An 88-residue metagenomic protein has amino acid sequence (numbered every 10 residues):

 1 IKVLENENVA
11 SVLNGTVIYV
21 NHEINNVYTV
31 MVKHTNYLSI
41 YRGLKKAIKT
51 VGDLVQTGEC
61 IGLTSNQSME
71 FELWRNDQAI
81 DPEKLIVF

Functional and structural regions predicted by a protein language model:
I1-V12: Extracytoplasmic/periplasmic cell wall- or extracellular glycan-interacting regions that localize and scaffold envelope
E5, N21-I24, K45-I48, S65 (+1 more regions): A generic structural motif
N6, H22-E23, T35-Y37, N76-Q78 (+1 more regions): Solvent-exposed coil/turn segments that connect beta secondary-structure elements in extracytoplasmic/periplasmic
E7, S39, A47, M69 (+1 more regions): Glycine-centered loop/turn positions within well-structured domains that cap or flank conserved ligand/cofactor-binding
A10, I18-Y19, Q56, G62: Hydrophobic beta-strand signal
S11-K45: Zn2+-dependent peptidoglycan hydrolase active-site motif and core
V12, K49-T50, V55-Q56: Surface-exposed strand-loop junctions at beta-sheet edges and helix termini that form docking/interaction patches
M31, D53-F88: Conserved, short, structured surface segments that act as functional micro-motifs
